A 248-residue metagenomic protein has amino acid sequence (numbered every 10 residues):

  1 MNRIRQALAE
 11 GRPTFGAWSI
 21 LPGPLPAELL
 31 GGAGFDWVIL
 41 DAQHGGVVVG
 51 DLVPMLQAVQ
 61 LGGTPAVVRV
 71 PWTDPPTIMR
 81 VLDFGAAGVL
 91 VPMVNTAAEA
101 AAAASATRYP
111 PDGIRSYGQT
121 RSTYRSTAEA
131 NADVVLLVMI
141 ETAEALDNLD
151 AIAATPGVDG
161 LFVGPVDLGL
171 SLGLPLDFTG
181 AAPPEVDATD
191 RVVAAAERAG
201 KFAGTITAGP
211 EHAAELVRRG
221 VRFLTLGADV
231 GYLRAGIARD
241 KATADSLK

Functional and structural regions predicted by a protein language model:
M1-I20, S126-A132, D190-R198: N-terminal amphipathic alpha-helix/helix-capping segment at the start of soluble metabolic enzymes
P13-W18, V38-L40, A66-R69, V89-V91 (+4 more regions): Hydrophobic faces of well-ordered beta-strands that scaffold small-molecule active sites in alpha/beta enzyme cores
S19-A33, W72-R80, A143-T155, A208-A214: Short, acidic/polar
P26, G31, F35, Q60-A102 (+1 more regions): Active-site beta->alpha loop and helix N-cap motifs at the rims of alpha/beta catalytic domains
P26-P54, V163-A181: Glycine-rich, proline-tolerant flexible connector loops at the mouths of alpha/beta enzymes
V49-D83, T107-D112, A130-N131, A181-A203 (+1 more regions): Alpha-helix-loop-beta-strand connector modules within alpha/beta enzyme cores
D74, R115-Y124, V134, I140-E144 (+2 more regions): C-terminal alpha-helical cap/extension of soluble enzyme domains
P76, A86-L176: Conserved anion-binding
